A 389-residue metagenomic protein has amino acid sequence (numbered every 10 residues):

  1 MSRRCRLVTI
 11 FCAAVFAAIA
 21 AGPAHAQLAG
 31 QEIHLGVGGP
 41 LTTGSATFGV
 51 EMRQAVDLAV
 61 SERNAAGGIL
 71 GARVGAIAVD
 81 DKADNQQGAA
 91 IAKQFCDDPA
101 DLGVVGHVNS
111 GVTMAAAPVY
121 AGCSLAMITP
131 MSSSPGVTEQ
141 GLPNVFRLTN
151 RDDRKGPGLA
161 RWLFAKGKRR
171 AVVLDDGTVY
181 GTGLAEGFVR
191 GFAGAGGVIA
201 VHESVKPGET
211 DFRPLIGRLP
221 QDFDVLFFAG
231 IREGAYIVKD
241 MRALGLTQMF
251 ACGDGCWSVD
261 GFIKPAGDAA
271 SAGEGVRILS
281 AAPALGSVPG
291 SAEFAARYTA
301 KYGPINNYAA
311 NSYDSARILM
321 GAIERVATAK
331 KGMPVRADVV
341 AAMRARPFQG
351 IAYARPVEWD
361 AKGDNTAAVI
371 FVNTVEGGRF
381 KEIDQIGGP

Functional and structural regions predicted by a protein language model:
S2, V8-C12, F16, G22-P389: Extracytosolic ligand-binding ectodomains
